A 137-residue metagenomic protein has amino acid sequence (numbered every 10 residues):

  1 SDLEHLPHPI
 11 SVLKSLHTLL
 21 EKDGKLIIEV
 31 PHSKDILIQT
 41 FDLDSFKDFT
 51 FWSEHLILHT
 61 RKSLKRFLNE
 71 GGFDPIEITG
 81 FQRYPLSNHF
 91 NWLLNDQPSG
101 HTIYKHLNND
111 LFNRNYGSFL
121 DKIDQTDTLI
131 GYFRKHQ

Functional and structural regions predicted by a protein language model:
S1-L43, S53-F73, T128-Q137: Conserved SAM-binding loop
L16, F46-K47, L120-D121: Short, flexible, glycine/charge-rich loop motifs used to bind or transfer phosphoryl groups or to couple energy/partner
K34, K47, S63, Q82-P85: Residue-level detector of flexible, active-site-proximal loop/helix-junction positions within diverse enzyme catalytic
L43-K47, L94-Q97: Short, hinge-like loop/turn segments at secondary-structure boundaries
S45, I57-L58, T79-Q82: Conserved acidic-Pro-Pro-aromatic motif
E77-Q137: A C-terminal cap/extension of S-adenosyl-L-methionine-dependent methyltransferases that defines the acceptor-substrate
